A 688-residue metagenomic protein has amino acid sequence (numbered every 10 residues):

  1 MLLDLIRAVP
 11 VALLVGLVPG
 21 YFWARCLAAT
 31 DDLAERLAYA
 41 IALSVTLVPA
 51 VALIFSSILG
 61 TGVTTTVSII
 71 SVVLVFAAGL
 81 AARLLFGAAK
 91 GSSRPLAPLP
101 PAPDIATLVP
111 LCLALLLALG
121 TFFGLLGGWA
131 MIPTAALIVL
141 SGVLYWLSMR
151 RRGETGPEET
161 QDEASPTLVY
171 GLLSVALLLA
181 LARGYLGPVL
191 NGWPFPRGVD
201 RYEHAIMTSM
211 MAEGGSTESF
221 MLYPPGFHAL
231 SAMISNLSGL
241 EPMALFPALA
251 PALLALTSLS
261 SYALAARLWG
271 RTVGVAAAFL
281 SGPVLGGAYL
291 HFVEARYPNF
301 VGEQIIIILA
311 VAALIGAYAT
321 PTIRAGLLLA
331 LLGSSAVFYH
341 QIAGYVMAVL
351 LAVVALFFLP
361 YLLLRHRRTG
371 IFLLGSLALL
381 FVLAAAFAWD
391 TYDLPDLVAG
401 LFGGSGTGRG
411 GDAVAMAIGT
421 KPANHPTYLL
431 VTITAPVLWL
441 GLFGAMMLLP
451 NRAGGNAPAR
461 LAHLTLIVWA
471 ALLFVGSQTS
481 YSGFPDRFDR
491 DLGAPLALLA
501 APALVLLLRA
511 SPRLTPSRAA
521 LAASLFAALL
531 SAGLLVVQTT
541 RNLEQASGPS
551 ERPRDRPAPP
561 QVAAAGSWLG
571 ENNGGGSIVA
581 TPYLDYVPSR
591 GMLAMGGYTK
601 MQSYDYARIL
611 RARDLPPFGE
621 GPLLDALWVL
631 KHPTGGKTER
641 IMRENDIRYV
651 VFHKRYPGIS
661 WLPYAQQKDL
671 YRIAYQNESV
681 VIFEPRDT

Functional and structural regions predicted by a protein language model:
M1-G548, T634, N645, Y649-H653 (+1 more regions): Membrane-embedded transmembrane-helix bundle of lipid-linked glycan/lipid transferases
A252, Q341, G455, P512-A520 (+1 more regions): Extracytoplasmic
